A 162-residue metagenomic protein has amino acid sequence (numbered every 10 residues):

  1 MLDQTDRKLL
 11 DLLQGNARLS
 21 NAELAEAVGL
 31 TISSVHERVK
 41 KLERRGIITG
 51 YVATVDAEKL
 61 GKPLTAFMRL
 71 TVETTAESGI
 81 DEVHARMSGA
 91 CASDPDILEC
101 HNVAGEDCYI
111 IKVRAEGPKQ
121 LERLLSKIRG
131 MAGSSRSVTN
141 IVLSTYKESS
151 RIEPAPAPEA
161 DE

Functional and structural regions predicted by a protein language model:
M1-E162: A compositional/biophysical signature of low hydrophobicity enriched in polar/charged and small residues
